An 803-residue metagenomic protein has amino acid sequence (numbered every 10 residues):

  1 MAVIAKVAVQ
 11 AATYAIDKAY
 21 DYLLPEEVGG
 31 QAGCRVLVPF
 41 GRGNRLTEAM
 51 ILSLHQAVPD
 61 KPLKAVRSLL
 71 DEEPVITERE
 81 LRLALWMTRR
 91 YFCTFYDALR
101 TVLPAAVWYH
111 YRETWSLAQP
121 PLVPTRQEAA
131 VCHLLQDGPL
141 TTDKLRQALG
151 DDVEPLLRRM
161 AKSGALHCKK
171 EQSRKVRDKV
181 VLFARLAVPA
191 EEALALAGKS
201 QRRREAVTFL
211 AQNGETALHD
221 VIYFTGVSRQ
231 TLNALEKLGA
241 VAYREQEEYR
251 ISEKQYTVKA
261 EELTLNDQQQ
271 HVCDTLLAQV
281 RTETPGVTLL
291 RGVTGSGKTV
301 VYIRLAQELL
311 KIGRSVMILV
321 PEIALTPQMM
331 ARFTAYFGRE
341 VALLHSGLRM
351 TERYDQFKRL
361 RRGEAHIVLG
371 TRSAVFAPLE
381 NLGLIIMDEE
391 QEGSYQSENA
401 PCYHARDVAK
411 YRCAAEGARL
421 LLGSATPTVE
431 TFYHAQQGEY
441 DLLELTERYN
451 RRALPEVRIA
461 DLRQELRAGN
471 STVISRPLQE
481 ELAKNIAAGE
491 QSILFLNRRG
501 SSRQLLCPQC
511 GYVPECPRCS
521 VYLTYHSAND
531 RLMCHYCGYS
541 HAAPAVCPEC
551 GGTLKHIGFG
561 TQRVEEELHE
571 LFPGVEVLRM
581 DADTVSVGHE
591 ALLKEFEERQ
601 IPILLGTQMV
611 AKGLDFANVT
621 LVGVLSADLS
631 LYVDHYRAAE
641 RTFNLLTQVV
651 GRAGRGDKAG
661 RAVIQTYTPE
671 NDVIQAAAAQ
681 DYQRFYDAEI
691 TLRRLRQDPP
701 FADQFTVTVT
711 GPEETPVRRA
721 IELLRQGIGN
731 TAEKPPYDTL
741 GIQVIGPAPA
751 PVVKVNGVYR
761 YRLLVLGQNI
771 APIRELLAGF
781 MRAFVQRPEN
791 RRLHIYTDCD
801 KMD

Functional and structural regions predicted by a protein language model:
M1-S424, Q436-R452, L764, A771-D803: Accessory, non-ATPase domains that flank or precede helicase/AAA+ motor cores in DNA-metabolism machines
V3, K18, C34, E490 (+4 more regions): Residues at beta-strand starts and edge strands
G41-E48, Q279-E283, E549, G729-I742: Intrinsically disordered, low-complexity coil segments
L149, L568, V649-A653, I728-A732 (+1 more regions): Hydrophobic, Leu/Ile/Phe/Ala-enriched alpha-helical segments that form helix-helix packing faces
A260-N266, Q270, E283-R718, P751 (+2 more regions): Inter-lobe coupling/hinge segments of SF2-like helicase ATPases
T715-I728: Extracytoplasmic/periplasmic
G727, L740-I770, L777-F780: C-terminal structured "cap/appendage" subdomains that terminate the fold
A732-A750, R791-D798: Short beta-strand elements
